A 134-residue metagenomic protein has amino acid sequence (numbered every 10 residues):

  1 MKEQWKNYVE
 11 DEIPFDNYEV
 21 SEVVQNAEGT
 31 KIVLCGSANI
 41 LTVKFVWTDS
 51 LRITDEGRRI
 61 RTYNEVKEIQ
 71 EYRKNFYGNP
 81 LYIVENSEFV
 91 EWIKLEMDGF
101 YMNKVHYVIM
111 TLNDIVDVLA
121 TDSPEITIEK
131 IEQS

Functional and structural regions predicted by a protein language model:
M1-S134: Surface-exposed, interaction-prone regions used to assemble/regulate multi-protein complexes
